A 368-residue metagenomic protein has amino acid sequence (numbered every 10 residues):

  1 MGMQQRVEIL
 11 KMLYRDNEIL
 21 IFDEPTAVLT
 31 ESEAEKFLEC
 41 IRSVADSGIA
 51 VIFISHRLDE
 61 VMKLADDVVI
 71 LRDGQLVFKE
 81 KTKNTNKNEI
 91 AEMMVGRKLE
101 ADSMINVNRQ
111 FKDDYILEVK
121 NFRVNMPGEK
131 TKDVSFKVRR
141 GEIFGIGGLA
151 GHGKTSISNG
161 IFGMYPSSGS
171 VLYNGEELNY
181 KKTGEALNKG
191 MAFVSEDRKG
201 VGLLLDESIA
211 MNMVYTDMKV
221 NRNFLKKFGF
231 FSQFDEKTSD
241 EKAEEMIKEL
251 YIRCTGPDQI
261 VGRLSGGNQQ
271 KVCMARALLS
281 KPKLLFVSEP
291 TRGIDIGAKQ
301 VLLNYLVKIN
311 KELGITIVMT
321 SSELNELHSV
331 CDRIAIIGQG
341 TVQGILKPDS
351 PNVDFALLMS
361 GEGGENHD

Functional and structural regions predicted by a protein language model:
M1-D368: Glycine-rich phosphate-binding loops of nucleotide-dependent enzymes
